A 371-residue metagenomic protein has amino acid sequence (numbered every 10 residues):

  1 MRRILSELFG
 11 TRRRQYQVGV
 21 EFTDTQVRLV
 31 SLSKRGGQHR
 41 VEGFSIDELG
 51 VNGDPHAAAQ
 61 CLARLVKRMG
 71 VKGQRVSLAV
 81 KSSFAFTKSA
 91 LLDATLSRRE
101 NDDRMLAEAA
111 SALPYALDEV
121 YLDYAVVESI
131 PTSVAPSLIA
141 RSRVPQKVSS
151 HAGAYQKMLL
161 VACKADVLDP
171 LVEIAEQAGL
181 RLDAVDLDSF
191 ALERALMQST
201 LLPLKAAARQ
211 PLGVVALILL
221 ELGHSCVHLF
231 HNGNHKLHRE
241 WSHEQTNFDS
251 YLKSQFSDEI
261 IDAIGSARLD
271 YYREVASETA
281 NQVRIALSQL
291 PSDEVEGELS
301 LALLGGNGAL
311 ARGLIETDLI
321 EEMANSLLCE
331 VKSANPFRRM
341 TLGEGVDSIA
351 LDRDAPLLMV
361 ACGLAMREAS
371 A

Functional and structural regions predicted by a protein language model:
R2-D47, R75-F84, L201-S242, N247 (+2 more regions): Gly/Thr-rich phosphate-binding beta-strand-loop-beta motif of the actin/hexokinase/Hsp70
R35, V41-N52, R64-S82, T95 (+6 more regions): Phosphate- and other anionic-substrate recognition elements at nucleic-acid/protein interfaces
V71-S83, A175, R181-A184, E294-G308: Short glycine-rich phosphate-binding loop at a beta-alpha junction
V80-T200, S333-E344, L357: Active-site neighborhood for divalent-cation/phosphate handling
P203-V215, I260-R268, S348-C362, A371: A polyampholytic, Gly/Pro-enriched intrinsically disordered region
F248-L301, N307-G308, G313: Adenine-nucleotide phosphate-binding core of ATP-dependent small-molecule kinases
G297-K332, P336: Glycine-rich phosphate-binding loops at beta-strand->alpha-helix junctions
G297-L303, K332-N335, D352-A371: C-terminal, charged interaction/regulatory segments at domain termini
